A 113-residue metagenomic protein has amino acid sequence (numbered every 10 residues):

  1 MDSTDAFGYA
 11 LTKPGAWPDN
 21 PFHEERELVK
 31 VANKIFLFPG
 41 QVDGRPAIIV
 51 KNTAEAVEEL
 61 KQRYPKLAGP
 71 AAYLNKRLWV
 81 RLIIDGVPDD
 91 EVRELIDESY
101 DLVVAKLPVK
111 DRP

Functional and structural regions predicted by a protein language model:
M1-P113: Charge-dense, helix-prone N-terminal extensions
